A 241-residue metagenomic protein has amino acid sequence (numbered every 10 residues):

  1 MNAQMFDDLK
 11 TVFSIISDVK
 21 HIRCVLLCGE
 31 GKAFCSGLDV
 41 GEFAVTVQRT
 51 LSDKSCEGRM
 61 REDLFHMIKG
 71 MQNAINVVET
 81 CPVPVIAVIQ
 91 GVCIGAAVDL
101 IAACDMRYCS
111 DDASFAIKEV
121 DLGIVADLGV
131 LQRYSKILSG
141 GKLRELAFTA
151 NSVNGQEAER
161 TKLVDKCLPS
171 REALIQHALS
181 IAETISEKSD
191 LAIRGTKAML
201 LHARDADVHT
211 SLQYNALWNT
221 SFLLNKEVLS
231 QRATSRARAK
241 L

Functional and structural regions predicted by a protein language model:
M1-E30, L241: Conserved CoA-thioester-binding segment of acyl-CoA-metabolizing enzymes
M5-L9, M67-G70, L174, N215: Hydrophobic alpha-helical membrane-association signature
D8-L9, L27, D39, P84 (+5 more regions): Terminal peptide-recognition signature
V19, C81, N225: Acidic-histidine catalytic/liganding microenvironments
H21, G29-A74, G123: Glycine- (often His-adjacent) and acidic-residue-rich active-site loop that binds/positions the CoA thioester
F34, E42, A150-Q156, E172-Q176 (+1 more regions): C-terminal alpha-helix plus adjacent terminal tail
N76-D190: Crotonase-fold acyl-CoA enzyme core
